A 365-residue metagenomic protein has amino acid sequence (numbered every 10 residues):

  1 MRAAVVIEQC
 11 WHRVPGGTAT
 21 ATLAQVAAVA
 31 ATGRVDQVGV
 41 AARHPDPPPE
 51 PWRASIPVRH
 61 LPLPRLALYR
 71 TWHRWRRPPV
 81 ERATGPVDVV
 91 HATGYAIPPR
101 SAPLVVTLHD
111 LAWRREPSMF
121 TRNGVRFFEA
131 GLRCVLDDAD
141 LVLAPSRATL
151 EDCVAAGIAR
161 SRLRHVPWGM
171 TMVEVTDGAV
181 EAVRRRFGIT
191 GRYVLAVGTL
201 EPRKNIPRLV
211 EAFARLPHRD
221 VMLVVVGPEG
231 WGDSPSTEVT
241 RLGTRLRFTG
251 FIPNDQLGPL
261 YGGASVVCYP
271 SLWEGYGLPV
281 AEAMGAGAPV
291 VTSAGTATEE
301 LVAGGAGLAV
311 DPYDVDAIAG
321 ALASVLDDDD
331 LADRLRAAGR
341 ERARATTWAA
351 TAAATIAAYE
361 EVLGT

Functional and structural regions predicted by a protein language model:
M1-T365: Carbohydrate transferase catalytic cores enriched for Leloir-type hexosyltransferases
